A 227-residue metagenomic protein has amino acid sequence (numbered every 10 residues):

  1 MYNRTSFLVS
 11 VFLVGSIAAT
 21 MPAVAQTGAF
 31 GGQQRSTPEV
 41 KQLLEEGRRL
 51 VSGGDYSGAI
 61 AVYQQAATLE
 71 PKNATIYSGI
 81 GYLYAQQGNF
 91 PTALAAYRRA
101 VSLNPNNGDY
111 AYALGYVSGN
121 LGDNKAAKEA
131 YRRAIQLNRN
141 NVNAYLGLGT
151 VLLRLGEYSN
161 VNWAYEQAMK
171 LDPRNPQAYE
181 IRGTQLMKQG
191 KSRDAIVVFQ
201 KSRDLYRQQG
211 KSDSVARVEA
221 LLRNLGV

Functional and structural regions predicted by a protein language model:
Y2-F7, V11, P22-V40, E180-R182 (+1 more regions): Terminal, low-structured helical/coil segments at or just beyond the last alpha-helical repeat
G53-V62, Q86-R99, N120-R133, L155-Q167 (+1 more regions): Structural signature of tandem alpha-helical TPR/SEL1-like repeats, specifically the intra-repeat loop/turn
I76, Y110, A144, A178 (+1 more regions): TPR alpha-solenoid repeat register
